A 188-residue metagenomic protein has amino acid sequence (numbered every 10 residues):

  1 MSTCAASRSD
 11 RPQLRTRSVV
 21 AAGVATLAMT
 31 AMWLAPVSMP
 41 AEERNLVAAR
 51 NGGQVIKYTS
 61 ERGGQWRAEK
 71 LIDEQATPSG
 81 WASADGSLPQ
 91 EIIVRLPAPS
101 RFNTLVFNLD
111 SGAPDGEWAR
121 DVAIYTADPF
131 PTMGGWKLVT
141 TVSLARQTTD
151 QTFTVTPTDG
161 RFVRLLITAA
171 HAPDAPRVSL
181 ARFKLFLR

Functional and structural regions predicted by a protein language model:
M1-T16: N-terminal secretory signal peptides that target proteins for export/translocation
R17, V37-F102, D110-E117, V122 (+3 more regions): Disordered, acidic Ser/Thr/Pro-rich linker "stalks" and the adjacent N-terminal cap of the next globular domain
A22-W33: Bacterial N-terminal signal peptides
P89, A145-D150: Short, solvent-exposed loop/turn segments in extracellular or other extracytoplasmic domains
S100, T104-Q147: Non-cytosolic beta-sandwich-type ligand-binding/adhesion modules
T149-F162: Short, surface-exposed tryptophan/glycine-enriched loops that mediate extracellular molecular recognition
L166-D174: Short beta-strand-plus-loop segments that form exposed binding edges in beta-rich domains
